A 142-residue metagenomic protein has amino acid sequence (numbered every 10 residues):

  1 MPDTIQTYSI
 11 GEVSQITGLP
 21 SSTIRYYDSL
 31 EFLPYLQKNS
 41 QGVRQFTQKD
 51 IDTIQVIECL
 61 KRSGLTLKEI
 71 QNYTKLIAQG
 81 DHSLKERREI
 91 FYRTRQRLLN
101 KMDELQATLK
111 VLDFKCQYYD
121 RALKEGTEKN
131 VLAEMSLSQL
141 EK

Functional and structural regions predicted by a protein language model:
M1-I5, H82-K142: C-terminal regulatory/oligomerization modules of transcriptional regulators
M1-K75: Basic helix-turn-helix/winged-helix DNA-binding cores and closely related short helical interaction motifs
S40, K61-G64, A78-D81, L99-M102 (+1 more regions): Residues at alpha-helix boundaries and short interhelical turns
R62-T94: Amphipathic alpha-helical dimerization/coiled-coil segments that flank or bridge DNA-binding/regulatory modules
